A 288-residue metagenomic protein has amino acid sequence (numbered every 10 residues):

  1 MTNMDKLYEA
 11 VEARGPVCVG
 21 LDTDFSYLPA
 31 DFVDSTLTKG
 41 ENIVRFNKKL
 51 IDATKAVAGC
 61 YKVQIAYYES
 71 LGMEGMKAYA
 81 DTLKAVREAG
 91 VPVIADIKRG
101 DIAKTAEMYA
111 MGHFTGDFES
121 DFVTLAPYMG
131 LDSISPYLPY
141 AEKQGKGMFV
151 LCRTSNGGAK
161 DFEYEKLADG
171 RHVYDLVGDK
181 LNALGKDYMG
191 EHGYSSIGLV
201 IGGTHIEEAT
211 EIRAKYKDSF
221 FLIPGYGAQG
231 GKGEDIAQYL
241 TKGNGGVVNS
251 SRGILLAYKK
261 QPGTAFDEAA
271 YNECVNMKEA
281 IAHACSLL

Functional and structural regions predicted by a protein language model:
M1-V63, Y68-D81, A85-P92, P262 (+1 more regions): Conserved N-terminal beta1-alpha1 strand-loop-helix module at the mouth
Y8-E12, L83-R87, L138-E142, N182-K186 (+3 more regions): Surface-exposed amphipathic alpha-helices with a cationic face
A13, A58, T115-D121, E142-M148 (+3 more regions): Glycine-enriched alpha-helix->loop->beta-strand junction motifs that scaffold or abut catalytic
V19, Y61, D96, V123 (+2 more regions): Conserved, mostly hydrophobic/aromatic
D22-S26, A66-Y68, K98-I102, Y128 (+4 more regions): Active-site beta-loop-alpha junctions enriched in small/polar residues
S70-A85, I102-E107, M129-E142, T204-R213 (+1 more regions): Active-site-adjacent beta->alpha loops and helix N-cap segments on the catalytic face of soluble alpha/beta enzymes
I97, D101-G198: Conserved anion-binding
L199, G203-N249, G253-A257: A C-terminal functional module that forms or caps the active site or interfaces directly with catalytic machinery
